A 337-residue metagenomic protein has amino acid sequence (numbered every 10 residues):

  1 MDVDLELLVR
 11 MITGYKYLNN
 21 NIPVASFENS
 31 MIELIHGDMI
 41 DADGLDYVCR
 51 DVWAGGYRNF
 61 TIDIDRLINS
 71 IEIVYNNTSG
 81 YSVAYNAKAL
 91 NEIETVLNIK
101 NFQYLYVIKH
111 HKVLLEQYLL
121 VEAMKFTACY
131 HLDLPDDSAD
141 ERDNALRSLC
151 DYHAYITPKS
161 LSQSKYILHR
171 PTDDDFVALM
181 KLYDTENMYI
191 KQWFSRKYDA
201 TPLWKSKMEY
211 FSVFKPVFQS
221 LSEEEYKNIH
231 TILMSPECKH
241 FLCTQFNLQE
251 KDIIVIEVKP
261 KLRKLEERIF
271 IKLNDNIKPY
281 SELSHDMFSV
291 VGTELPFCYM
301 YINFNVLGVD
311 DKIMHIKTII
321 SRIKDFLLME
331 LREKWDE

Functional and structural regions predicted by a protein language model:
M1-E337: Histidine-centered, transition-metal-coordinating active-site segments
